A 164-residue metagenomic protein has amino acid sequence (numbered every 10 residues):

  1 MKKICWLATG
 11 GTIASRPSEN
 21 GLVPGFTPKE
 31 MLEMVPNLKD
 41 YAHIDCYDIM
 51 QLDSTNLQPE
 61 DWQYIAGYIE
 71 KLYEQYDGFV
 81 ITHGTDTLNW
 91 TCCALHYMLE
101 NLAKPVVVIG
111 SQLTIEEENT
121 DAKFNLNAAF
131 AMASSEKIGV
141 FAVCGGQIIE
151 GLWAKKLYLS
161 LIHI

Functional and structural regions predicted by a protein language model:
M1-I162: Active-site histidine-anchored catalytic micro-motif
